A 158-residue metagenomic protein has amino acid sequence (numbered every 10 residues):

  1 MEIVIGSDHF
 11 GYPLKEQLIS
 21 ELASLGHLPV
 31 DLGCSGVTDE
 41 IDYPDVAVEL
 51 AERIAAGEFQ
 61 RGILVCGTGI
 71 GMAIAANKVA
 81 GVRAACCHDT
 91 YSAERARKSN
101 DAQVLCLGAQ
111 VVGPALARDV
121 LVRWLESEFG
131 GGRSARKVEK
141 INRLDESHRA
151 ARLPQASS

Functional and structural regions predicted by a protein language model:
E2-I3, F59-G62, G81-R83: Short active-site oxyanion
V4-G6, F10-G11, T90-S158: C-terminal binding/interaction regions
I5-L25, P29: Glycine-rich phosphate/diphosphate-binding loop of Rossmann-like nucleotide-binding domains
Q17, E21, L25, R53 (+3 more regions): Alpha-helical structural signal in soluble globular domains
L28-D39: A short beta-strand-loop structural module common to alpha/beta enzyme folds
Y43-L64: Short, structured active-site "lid" loops
L64-V65, I70-Q110: Mid-chain, well-packed structural core segment of small domains
